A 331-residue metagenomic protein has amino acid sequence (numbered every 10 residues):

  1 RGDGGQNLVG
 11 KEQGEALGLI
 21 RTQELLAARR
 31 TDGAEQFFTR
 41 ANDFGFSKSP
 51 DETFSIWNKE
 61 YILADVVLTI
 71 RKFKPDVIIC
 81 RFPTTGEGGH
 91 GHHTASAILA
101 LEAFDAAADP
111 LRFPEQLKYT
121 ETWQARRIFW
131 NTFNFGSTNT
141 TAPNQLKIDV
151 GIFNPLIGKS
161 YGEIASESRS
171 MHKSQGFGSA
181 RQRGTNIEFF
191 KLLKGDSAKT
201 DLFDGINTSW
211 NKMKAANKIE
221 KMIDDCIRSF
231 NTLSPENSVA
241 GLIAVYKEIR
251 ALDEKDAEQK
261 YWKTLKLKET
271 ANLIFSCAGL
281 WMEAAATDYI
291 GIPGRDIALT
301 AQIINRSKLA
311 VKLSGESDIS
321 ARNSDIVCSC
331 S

Functional and structural regions predicted by a protein language model:
R1-K72, T94, L101-D105: Active-site rim/loop-helix segments in enzyme catalytic domains that contact anionic ligands
S49-T53, K59-M282: Metal-dependent de-N-acetylase/amidase catalytic core
M282, L299-T300, S314, C328: Hydrophobic residues positioned within well-ordered beta-strands of beta-sheet architectures
A284-D288: Surface-exposed, proline-enriched loop/turn segments that connect beta strands in immunoglobulin-like
Y289-R295: Short, solvent-exposed loop/linker segments at the N-terminal edge of repeated beta-sheet extracellular domains
Q302-S307: Asparagine-centered strand-capping/turn motif at beta-strand->loop junctions
K308-L313: Short acidic/proline- and small/hydrophobic-mixed sequence motifs that coincide with surface turns and coil-to-beta
S317-S331: Intrinsically disordered, low-complexity Pro/Gly/Ser/Thr-rich segments with frequent PxxP/GP/PP motifs and embedded
